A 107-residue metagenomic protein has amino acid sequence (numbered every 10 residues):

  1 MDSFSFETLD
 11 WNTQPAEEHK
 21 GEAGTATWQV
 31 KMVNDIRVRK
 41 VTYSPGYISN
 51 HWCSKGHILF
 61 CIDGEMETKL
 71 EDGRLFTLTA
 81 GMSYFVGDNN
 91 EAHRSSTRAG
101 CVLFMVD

Functional and structural regions predicted by a protein language model:
M1-R39: A short, N-terminal "cap"/entry segment at the start of jelly-roll beta-barrel domains of the cupin/DSBH fold
G21, M32, S49-H51, T68: Short loop/turn motifs at secondary-structure junctions and domain boundaries
N34-C53, G87-N90: Conserved short histidine dyad/triad with adjacent acidic residue
I48, E65-K69, S83: Short beta-strand segments in beta-sandwich/barrel cores
I48-S54, L70, S95-S96: Short histidine-centered beta-strand/loop micro-motifs that create catalytic or ligand/metal-coordination sites
W52-T68: Short, conserved beta-strand element in jelly-roll/cupin
D72-N89: Short acidic-glycine-tyrosine-enriched beta hairpin
D88-D107: Ligand-binding loop in jelly-roll beta-barrel domains
